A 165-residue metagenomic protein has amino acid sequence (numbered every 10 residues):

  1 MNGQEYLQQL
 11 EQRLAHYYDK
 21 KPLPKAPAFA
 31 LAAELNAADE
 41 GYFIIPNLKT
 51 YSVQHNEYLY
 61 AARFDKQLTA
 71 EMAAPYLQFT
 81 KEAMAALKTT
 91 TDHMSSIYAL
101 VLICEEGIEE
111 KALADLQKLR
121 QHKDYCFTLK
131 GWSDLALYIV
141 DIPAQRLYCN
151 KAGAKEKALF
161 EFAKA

Functional and structural regions predicted by a protein language model:
M1-F64: N-terminal, charge-rich interaction modules
P46-L48, A83-T89: Short, charged beta->alpha transition segments
H55-Y58, S95-A99, L135: Short, surface-exposed beta-edge/turn micro-motifs
Q67-E82, A86, E109-L113: Active-site-adjacent loop/helix micro-motif of nuclease/hydrolase catalytic cores
L87-M94, Y98, K155-A165: Short flexible/disordered coil segments
T89-D115, D141: Nucleic-acid nuclease catalytic cores
Q117-A165: Charged, structured surface patches that assemble and position nucleic-acid processing machinery
